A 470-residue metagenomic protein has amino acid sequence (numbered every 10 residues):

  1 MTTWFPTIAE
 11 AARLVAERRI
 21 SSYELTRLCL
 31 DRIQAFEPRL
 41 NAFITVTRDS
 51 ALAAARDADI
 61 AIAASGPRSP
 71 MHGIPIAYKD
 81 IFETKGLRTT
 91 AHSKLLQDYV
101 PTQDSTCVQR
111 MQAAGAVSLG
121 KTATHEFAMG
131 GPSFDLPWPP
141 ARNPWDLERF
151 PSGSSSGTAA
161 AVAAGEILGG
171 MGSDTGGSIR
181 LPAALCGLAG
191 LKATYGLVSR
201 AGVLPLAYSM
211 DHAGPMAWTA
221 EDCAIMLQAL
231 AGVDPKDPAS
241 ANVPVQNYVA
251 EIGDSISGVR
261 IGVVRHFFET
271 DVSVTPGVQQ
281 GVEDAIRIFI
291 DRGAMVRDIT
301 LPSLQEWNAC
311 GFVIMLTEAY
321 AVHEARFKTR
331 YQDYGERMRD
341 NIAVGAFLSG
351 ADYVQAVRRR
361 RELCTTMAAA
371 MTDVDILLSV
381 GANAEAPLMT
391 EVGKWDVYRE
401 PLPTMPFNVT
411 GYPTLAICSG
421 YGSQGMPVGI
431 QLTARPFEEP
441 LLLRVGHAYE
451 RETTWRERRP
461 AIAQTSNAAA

Functional and structural regions predicted by a protein language model:
M1-L52, V274, D291-G293, A346 (+2 more regions): An N-terminal boundary/leader segment
A9, A35, A113, A164-R265 (+6 more regions): Structural helix-boundary/capping segments
A9-E10, E17-Y99: N-terminal, positively charged, Ser/Thr/Ala/Gly-biased leader segments that form transit/presequence-like amphipathic
E10-L14, L28, S257, E269 (+4 more regions): Serine-dependent amide/ester hydrolase catalytic core
C29, A51, G73, K79 (+7 more regions): Conserved hydrophobic/aromatic pocket- or pore-lining residues that grip, position, or stack substrates in active sites
N41, D237-V245, V259-R260, R265-F267 (+4 more regions): Flexible, acidic loop-helix segments that line cofactor/substrate-binding pockets
M71-A213, V264-H266, L316, Y320 (+1 more regions): Short glycine/serine-rich loop/turn segments
M71-A91, A250-R265, I314-A368, A416-P427: Short helix-loop capping/hinge segments that flank enzyme active sites or metal/cofactor-binding pockets
